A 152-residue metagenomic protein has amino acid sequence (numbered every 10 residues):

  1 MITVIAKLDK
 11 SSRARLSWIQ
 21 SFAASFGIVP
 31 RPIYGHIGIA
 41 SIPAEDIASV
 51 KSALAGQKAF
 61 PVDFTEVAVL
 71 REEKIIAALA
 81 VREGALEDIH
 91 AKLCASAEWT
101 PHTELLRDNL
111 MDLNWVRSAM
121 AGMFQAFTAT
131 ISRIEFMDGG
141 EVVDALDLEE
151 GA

Functional and structural regions predicted by a protein language model:
M1-D63, V69, A80-T130, V142-A152: Basic, often amphipathic N-terminal segments
K74-A80: Surface-exposed, active-site-proximal loop segments in enzymatic domains
E135-D138: Short, exposed beta-strand-loop hairpins at the edges of beta-sheets in extracellular/periplasmic proteins
